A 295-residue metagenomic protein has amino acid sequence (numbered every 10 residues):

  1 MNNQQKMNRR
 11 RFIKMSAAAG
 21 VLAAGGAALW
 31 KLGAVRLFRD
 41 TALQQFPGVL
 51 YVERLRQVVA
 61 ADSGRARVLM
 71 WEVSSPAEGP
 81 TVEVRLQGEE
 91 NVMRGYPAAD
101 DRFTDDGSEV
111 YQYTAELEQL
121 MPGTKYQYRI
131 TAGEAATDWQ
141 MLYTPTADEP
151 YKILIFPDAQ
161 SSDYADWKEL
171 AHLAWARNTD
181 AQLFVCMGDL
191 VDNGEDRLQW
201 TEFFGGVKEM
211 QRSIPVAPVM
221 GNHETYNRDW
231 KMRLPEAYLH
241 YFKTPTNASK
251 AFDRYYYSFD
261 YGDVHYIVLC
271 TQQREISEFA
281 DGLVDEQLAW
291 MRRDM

Functional and structural regions predicted by a protein language model:
N2-I155, R177: Acidic, histidine-bearing metal-coordination/catalytic regions of metal-dependent phosphoesterases
N8, E149, T179-D180, R212-S213 (+1 more regions): Residue-level preference for short coil/turn positions at secondary-structure junctions
S63, A165-K168, L198-Q199, K250-A251: Short secondary-structure boundary/capping elements
W71, L120, K168-R228: Core catalytic region of metal-dependent phosphoesterases/phosphodiesterases, especially metallo-beta-lactamase-like
G88-E90, D148, S161-S162, T244 (+1 more regions): Active-site/binding-pocket entry motifs
R94-S108, I155-E169, G194, E275-L283: Acidic/histidine-rich helix-loop elements that form or flank divalent-metal/phosphate-binding sites at the catalytic
E116, K125-M141, Q199-M295: Extended active-site neighborhood of metal-dependent phosphoesterases/phosphodiesterases
T137-M187, D192: An acidic-aromatic substrate-binding cleft motif
